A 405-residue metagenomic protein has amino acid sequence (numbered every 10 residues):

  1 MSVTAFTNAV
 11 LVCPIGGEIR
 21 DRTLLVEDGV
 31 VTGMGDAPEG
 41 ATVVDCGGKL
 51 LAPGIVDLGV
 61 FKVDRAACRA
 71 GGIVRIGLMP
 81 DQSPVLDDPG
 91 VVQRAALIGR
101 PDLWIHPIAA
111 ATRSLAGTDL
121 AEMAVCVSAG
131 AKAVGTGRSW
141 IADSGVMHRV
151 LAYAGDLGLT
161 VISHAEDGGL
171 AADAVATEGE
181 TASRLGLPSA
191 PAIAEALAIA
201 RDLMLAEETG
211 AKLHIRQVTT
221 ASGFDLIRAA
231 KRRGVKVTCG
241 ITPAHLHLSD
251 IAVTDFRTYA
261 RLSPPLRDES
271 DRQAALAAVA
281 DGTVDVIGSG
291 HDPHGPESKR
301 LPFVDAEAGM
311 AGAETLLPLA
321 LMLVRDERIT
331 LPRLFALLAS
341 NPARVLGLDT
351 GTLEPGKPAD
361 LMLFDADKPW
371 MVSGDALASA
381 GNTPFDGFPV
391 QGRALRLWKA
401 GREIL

Functional and structural regions predicted by a protein language model:
M1-P38: N-terminal metal-binding scaffold of metallo-dependent hydrolase/deaminase domains
A9, L24, G29, G48 (+14 more regions): Divalent metal-coordination and catalytic microenvironments
D45-G99: Metal-associated gating/positioning segment near the N- to mid-region
P89-I105, A152-S163, T315, L319: Alpha-helix-loop-beta-strand connector modules within alpha/beta enzyme cores
A109-A116: Active-site beta->alpha loop and helix N-cap motifs at the rims of alpha/beta catalytic domains
T118-I287: Histidine/acidic residue-rich metal-binding segments in metalloenzymes
R184-K212, A280-D281, V286-I287, D292-D367: His/Asp/Glu-enriched, well-ordered alpha-helical/loop segment that forms or immediately abuts the divalent-metal
K357-L405: C-terminal cap of metal-dependent C-N hydrolases
